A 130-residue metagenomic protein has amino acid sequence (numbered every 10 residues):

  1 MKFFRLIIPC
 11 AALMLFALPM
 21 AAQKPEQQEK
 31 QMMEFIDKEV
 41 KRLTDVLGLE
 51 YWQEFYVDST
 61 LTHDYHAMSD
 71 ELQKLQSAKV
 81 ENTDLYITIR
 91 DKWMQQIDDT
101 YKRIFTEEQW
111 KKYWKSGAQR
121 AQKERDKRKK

Functional and structural regions predicted by a protein language model:
M1-Q27: Bacterial Sec-dependent N-terminal signal peptides
Q23-K130: Charge-rich (acidic/polar
